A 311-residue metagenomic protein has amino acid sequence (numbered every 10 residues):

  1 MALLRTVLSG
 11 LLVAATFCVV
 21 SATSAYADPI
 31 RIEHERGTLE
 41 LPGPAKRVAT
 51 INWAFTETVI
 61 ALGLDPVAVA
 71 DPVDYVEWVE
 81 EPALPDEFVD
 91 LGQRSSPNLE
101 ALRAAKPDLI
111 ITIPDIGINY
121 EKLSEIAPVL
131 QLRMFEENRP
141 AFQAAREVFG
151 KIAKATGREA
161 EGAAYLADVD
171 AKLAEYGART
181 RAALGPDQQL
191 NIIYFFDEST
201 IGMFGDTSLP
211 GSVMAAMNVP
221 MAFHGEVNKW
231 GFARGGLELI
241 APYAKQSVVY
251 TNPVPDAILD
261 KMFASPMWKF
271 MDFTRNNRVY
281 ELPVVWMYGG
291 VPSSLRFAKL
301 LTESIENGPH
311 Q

Functional and structural regions predicted by a protein language model:
V7-S21: Bacterial N-terminal signal peptides
A22-P29: Boundary at the C-terminal end of the N-terminal hydrophobic targeting segment
H34-R36, L91-N98, V227-E238: Short helix-initiation/N-cap motifs at beta->coil->alpha
T38, K122-F196, M287, V291-Q311: Extracytoplasmic substrate-binding proteins
R47, N52-A101: A short, structured surface patch at a secondary-structure boundary
V73-W78, M203-F232: Alpha-helical, coiled-coil/dimerization segments enriched in small aliphatic residues
K106-T112, P128, I240, K245-Q246: Proline-aspartate-enriched helix->loop->beta-strand connector
Y243-Q311: Structured C-terminal subdomain patch of bacterial secreted/periplasmic proteins
